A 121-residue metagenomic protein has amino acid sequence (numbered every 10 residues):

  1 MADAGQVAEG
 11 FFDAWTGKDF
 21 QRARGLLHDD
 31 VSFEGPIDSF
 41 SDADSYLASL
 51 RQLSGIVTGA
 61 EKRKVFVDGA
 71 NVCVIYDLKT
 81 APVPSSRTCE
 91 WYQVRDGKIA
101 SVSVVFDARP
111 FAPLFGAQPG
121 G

Functional and structural regions predicted by a protein language model:
M1-G121: C-terminal and inter-domain tail/linker signature
